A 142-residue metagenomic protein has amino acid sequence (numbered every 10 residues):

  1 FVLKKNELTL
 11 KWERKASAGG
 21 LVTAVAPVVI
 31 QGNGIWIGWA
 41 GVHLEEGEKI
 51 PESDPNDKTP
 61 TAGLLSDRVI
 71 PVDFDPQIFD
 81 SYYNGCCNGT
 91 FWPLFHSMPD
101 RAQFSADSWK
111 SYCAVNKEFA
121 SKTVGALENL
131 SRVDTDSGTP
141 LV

Functional and structural regions predicted by a protein language model:
F1-V142: Catalytic cores of carbohydrate-active enzymes across secretory and cytosolic contexts
